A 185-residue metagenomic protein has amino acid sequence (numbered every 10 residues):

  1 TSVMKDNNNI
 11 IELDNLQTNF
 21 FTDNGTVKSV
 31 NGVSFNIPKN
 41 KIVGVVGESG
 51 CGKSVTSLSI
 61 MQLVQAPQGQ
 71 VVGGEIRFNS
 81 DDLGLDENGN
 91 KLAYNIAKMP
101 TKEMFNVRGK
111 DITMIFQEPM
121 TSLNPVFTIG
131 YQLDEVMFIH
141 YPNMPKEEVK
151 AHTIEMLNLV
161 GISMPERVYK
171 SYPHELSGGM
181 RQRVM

Functional and structural regions predicted by a protein language model:
T1-M185: ABC transporter nucleotide-binding domains
